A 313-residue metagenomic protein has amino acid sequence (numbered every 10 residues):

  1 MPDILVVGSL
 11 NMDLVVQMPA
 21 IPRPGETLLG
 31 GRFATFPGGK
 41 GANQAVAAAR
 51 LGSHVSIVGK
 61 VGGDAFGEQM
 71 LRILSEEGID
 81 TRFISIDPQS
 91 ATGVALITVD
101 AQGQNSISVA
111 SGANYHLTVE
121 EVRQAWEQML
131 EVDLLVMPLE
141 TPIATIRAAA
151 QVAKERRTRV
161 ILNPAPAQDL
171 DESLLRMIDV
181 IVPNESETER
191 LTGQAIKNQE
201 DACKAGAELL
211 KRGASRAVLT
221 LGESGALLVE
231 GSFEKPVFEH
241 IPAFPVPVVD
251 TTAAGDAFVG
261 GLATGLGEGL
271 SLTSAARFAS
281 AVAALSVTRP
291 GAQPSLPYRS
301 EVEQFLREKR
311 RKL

Functional and structural regions predicted by a protein language model:
M1, Q168-S173, Q199-L313: Conserved phosphate-binding/catalytic region of the ribokinase-like
M1-K60, A65-I79, P247-V249: Glycine-rich phosphate/adenosyl-contacting loop at the front of the ribokinase-like
V7, R32, V58-G63, R82-T92 (+3 more regions): Beta-strand->loop->alpha-helix junctions that form or flank phosphate-binding loops in nucleotide-handling enzymes
A45-H54, V99, T264-G269: Alpha-helix C-terminal capping segments
G78, Y115-E120, V160-A167: Short gly/ser/thr-rich secondary-structure transition/capping motifs
R82, I86-D87, I97-L134, L139: Conserved phosphate-binding/catalytic loop of the ribokinase/pfkB sugar-kinase fold
L134-K204, E223-A226, G231: Conserved beta-alpha-beta core of the PfkB/ribokinase-like small-molecule kinase fold
